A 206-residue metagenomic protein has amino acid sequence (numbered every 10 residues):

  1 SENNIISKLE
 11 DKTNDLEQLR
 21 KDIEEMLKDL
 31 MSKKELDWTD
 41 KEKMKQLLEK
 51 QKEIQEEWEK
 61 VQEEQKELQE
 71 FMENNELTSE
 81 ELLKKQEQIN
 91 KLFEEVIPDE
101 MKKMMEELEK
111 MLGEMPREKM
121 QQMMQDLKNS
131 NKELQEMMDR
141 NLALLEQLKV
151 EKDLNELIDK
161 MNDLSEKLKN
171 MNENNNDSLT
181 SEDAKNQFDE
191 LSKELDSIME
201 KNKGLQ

Functional and structural regions predicted by a protein language model:
S1-Q206: Feature detects intrinsically disordered, low-complexity acidic/polar segments
